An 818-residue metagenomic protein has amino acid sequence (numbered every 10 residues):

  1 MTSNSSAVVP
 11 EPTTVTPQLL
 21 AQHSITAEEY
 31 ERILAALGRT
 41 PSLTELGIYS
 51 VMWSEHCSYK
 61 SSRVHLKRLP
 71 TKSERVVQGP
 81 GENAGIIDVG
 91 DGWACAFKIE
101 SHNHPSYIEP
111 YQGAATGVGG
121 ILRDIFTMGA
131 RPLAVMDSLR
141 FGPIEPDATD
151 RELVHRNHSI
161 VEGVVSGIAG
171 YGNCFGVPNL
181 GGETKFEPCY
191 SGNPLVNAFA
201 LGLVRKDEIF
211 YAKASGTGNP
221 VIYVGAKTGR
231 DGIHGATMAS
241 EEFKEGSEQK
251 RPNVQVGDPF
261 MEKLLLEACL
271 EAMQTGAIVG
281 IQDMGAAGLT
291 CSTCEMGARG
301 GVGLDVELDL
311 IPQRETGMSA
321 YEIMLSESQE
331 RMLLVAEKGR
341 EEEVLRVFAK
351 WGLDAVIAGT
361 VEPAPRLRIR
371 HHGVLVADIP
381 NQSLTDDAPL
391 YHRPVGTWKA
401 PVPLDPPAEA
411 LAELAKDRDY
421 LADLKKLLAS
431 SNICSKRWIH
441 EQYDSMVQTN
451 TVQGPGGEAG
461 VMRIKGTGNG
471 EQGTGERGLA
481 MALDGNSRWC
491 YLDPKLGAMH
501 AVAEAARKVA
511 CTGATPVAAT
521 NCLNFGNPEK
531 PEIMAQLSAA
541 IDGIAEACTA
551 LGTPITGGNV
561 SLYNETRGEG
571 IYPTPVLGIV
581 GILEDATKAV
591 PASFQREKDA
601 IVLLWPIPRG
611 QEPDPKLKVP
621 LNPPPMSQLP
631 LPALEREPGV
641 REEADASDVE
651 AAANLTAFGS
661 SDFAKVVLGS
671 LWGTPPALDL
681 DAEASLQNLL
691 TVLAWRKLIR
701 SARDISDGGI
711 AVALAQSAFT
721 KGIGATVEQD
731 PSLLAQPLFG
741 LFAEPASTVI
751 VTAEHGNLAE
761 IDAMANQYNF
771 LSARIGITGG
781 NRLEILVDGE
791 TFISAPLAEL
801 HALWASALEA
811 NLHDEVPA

Functional and structural regions predicted by a protein language model:
T2-G468, G473-K618, D648-A818: Glycine/proline-enriched, intrinsically flexible loops and inter-domain linkers
L617, L621, L629-L634: Leucine-biased recognition of intrinsically disordered, low-complexity hydrophobic segments
E635-P638, E642: Glycine-biased, low-complexity coil/linker segments
